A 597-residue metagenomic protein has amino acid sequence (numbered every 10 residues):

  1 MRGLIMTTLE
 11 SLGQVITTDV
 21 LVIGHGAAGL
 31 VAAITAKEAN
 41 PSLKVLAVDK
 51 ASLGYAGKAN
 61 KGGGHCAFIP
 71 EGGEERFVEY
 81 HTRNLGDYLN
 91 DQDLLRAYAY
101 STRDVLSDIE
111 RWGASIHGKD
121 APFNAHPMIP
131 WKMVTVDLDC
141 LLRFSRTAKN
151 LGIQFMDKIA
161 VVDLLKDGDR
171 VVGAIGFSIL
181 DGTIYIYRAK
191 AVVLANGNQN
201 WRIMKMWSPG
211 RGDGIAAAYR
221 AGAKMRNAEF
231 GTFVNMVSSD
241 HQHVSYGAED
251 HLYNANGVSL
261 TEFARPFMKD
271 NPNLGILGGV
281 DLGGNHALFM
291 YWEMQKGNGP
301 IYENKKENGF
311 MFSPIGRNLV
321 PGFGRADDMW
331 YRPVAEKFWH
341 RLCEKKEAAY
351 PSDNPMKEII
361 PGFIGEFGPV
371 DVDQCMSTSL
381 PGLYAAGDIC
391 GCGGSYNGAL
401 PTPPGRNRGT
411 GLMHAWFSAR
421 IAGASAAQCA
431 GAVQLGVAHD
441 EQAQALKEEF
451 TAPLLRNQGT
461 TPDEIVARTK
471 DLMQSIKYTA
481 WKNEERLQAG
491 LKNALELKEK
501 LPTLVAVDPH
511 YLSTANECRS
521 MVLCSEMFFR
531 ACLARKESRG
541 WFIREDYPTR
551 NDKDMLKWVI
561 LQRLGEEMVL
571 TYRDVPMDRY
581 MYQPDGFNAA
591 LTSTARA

Functional and structural regions predicted by a protein language model:
L12-A28: Beta1/beta-strand and adjacent pyrophosphate-binding region of the FAD-binding site in flavoprotein oxidoreductases
V15-T18, D181-A191, S379-L380: Core beta-strand elements of the Rossmann-like FAD/NAD(P) dinucleotide-binding domain in flavoenzyme oxidoreductases
E38-K61: Glycine-rich FAD pyrophosphate-binding loop
C66-Y98: Glycine-rich active-site loop/strand segments that organize a redox cofactor
R103, E110-V162, E229-R406, Q474-A597: Mobile, glycine/GP-rich and aromatic-enriched active-site lid/loop segments adjacent to catalytic centers
L165-I186, V192: Conserved beta-strand-loop-beta-strand element in the redox core of flavoprotein oxidoreductases
A191-H243, Y396-S425: Glycine-rich loop(s) and the adjacent beta-strand/alpha-helix scaffold that form part
C429-H510: Long, amphipathic alpha-helical stalk/connector segments used for oligomerization, subunit docking, or mechanical
